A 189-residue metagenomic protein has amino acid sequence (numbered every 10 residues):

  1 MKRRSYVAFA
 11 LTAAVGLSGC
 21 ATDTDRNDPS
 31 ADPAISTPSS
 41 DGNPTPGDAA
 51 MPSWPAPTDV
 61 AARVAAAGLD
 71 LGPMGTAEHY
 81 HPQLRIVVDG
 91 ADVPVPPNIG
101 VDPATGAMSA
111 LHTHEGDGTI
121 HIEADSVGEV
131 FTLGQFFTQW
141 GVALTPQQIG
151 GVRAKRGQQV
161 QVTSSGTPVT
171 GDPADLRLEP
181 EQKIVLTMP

Functional and structural regions predicted by a protein language model:
M1-V7: Bacterial N-terminal signal peptides that target proteins for export
A10-A13: Hydrophobic helical h-region of N-terminal Sec-dependent signal peptides in bacterial secretory/periplasmic proteins
G16-G19: C-terminal motif of bacterial Sec signal peptides marking the signal peptidase cleavage site
A21-P189: Ubiquitin-like/PB1-type beta-grasp interaction modules and other compact soluble beta-rich domains
